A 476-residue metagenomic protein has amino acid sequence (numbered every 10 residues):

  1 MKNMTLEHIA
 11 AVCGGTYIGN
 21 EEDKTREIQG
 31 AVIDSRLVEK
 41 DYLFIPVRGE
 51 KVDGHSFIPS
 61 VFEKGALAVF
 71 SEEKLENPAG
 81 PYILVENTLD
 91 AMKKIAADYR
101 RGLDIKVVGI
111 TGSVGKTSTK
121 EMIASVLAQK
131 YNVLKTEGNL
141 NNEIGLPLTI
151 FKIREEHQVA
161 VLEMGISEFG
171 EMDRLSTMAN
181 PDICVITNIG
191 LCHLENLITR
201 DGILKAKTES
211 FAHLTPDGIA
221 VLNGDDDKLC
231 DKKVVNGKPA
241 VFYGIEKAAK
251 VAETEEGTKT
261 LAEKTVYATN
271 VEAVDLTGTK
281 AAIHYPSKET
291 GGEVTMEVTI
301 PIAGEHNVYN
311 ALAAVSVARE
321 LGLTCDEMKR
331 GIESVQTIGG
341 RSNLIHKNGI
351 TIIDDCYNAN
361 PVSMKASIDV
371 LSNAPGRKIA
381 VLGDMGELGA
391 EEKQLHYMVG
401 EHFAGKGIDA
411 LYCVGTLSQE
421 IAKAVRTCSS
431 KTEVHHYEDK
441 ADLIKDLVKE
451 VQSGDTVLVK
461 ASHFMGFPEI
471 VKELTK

Functional and structural regions predicted by a protein language model:
M1-K94, G376, H402, K406 (+3 more regions): N-terminal leader/targeting and accessory segments in enzymes
M1-Y17, K40-L43, D182, N196 (+7 more regions): ATP-dependent carboxylate-amine ligase
H8-A11, A91-G224, K228-K238, L312 (+4 more regions): Phosphate-binding loop of NTP-binding sites
E22-A31, D90-K93, N141-I144, M164-F169 (+5 more regions): Short gly/ser/thr-rich secondary-structure transition/capping motifs
E22-K24, I153-E156, I166-L194, C230-T295 (+1 more regions): Extended acidic/charged loop-beta regions that coordinate divalent cations and stabilize anionic phosphate/carboxylate
R36, P59, D173, D201 (+6 more regions): Alpha-helical segments flanking ligand/cofactor-binding loops in enzyme cores
V69-E76, G224-K228, I245-A248, G415-Q419 (+1 more regions): Short, polar loop motifs at secondary-structure junctions
Y82-L84, V107, V133-K135, A240-F242 (+3 more regions): Conserved beta-strand scaffold positions in the cores of enzyme catalytic domains, especially in NTP/NDP-utilizing
